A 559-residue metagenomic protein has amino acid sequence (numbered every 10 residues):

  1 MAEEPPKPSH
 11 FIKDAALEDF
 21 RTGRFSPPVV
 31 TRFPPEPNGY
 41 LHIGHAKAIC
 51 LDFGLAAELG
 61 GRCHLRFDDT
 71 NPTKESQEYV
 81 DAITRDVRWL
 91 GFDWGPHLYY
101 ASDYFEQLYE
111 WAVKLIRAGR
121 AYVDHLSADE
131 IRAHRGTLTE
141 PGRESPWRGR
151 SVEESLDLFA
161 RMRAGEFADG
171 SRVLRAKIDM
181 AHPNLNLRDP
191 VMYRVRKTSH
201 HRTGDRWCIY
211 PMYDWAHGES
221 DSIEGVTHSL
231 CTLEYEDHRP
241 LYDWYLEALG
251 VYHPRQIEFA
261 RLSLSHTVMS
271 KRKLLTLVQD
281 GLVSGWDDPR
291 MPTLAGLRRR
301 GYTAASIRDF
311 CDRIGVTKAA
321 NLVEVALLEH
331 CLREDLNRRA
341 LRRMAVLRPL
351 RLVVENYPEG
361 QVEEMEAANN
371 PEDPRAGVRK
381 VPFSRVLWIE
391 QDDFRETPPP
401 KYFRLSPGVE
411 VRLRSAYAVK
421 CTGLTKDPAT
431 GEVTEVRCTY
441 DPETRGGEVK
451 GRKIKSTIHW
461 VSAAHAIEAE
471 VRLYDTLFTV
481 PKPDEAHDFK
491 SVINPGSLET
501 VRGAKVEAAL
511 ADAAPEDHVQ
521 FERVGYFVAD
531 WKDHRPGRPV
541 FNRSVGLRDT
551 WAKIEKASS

Functional and structural regions predicted by a protein language model:
K7-T84, S199-T232: N-terminal catalytic cores of NTP/NDP-binding nucleotidyl/phosphoryl-transfer enzymes
T22-S26, G54-R62, R88-G95, A118 (+3 more regions): Secondary-structure transition/capping motifs at alpha-helix termini and the adjoining loop/turn into the next element
G23, D52, I83, L115 (+3 more regions): Residue-level signal for inorganic ion chemistry
P34-P37, R66-K74, P96-E106, D129 (+5 more regions): Conserved short loop/turn motifs at secondary-structure junctions
D69-N71, Q77, K114-K273, L332 (+3 more regions): Active-site cores that bind ATP or allylic diphosphates and position pyrophosphate for catalysis
Y79-F105, W111-A112, G119-Y122: A glycine-rich helix N-cap at a beta->alpha junction
Y235-E236, D243-Y245, R308, D312-G315 (+1 more regions): Core subunits and conserved enzymes of cellular information-processing and envelope-translocation systems across
P254-C331: Long, charged, mostly alpha-helical binding arms that flank functional sites
